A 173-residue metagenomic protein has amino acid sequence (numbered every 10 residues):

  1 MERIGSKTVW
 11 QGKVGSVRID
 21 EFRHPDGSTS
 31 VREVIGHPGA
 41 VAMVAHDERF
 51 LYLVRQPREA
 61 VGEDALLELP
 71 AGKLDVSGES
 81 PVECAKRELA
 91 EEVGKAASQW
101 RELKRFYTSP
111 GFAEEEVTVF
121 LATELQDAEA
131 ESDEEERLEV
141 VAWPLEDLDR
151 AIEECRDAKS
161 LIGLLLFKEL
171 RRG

Functional and structural regions predicted by a protein language model:
E2, A96-L103: A short coil-to-beta-strand element that immediately follows conserved catalytic motifs
I4, S28, A65, E102 (+3 more regions): Nudix hydrolase/Nudix homology domain
S6-A42, D47: Acidic, metal-coordinating catalytic segment for phosphate/diphosphate chemistry, firing primarily on the Nudix
T8-G12, E59-G62, F106-V117: Acidic pyrophosphate-coordinating catalytic loop
I19-E21, A45, L121-T123, A142-P144: Short, well-ordered beta-strand micro-motif
E21-D26, S109-A128: Active-site-adjacent beta-strand/loop module that shapes the phosphate/pyrophosphate-binding cleft
V41-R87, E134: Conserved Nudix-box catalytic region and its N-terminal flanking loop in Nudix hydrolases and closely related
L74, A97, E124-L125, L145: Hydrophobic pocket-lining residues within nucleotide cofactor-binding pockets
